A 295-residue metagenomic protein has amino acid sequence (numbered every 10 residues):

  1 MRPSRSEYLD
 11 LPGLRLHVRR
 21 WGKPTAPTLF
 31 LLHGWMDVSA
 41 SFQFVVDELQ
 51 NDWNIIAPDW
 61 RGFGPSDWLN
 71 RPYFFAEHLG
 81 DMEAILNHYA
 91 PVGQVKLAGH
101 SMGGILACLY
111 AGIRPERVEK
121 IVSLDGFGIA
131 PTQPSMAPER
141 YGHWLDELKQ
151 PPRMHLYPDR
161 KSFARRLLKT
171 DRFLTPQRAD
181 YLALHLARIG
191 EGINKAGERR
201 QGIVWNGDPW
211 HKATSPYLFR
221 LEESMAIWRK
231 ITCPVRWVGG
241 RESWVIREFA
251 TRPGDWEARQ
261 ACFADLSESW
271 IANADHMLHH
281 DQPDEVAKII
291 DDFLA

Functional and structural regions predicted by a protein language model:
M1-F30, Q50-W53, A90-G93, G128 (+4 more regions): Alpha/beta-hydrolase fold catalytic core
L9-L14, A57-A98, K288: Active-site loop/oxyanion-hole signature of alpha/beta-hydrolase fold enzymes
R19-W68: Conserved HGGG/HGGXW glycine-rich cap/lid loop of the alpha/beta-hydrolase fold
G93-A137: Conserved hydrolase catalytic core segment
L124-P158: A catalytic-pocket lid/entrance helix-loop region that shapes and gates access to the active site across common
P158-R247: Alpha/beta-hydrolase
R229-A274: Conserved loop-alpha-helix segment in the C-terminal half of the alpha/beta-hydrolase fold that carries the catalytic
A274-P283: Catalytic histidine-centered segment of alpha/beta-hydrolase-like enzymes
